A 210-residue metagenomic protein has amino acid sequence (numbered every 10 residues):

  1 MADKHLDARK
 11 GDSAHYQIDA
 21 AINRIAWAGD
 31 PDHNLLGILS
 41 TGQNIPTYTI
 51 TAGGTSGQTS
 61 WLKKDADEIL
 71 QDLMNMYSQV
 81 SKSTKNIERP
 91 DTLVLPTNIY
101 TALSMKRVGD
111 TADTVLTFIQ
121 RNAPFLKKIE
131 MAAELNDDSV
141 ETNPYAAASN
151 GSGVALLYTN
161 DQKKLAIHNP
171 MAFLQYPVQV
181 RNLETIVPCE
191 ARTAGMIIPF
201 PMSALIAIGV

Functional and structural regions predicted by a protein language model:
M1, L95-N98, F200-P201: Helix N-cap / beta->alpha transition motif
M1-Q71: Alpha-helical scaffold segments that mediate packing/assembly in large oligomeric complexes
G11, H15-I18, M74-Y77, L116 (+1 more regions): Short, well-ordered alpha-helical packing segments
D19, N23, N98, R192: Residue-level marker of positions within ordered structural domains that often coincide with functionally constrained
I22, A26, K85-E88, K127-M131: Residue-level signal for secondary-structure boundary elements
L39-T114: Extended, solvent-exposed, turn-rich assembly/linker loops in the middle of proteins
S104-V210: Sequence/fold signature of self-assembling virion shell proteins
